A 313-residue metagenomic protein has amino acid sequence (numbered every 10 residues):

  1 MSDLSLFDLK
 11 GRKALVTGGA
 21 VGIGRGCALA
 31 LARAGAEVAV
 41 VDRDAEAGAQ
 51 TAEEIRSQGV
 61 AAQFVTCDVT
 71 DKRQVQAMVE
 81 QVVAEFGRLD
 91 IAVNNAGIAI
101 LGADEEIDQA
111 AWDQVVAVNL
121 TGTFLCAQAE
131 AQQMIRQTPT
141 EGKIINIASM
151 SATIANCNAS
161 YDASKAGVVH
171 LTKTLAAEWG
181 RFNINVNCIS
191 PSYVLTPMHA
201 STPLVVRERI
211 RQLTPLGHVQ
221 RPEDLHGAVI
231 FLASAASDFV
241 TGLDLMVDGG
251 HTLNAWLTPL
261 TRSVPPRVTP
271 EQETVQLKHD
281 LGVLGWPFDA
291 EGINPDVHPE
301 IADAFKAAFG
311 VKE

Functional and structural regions predicted by a protein language model:
S2-S5, T241-E313: Short C-terminal tail/terminal secondary-structure segment of NAD(P)H-dependent dehydrogenase/reductase domains
V93, G180, N185, V240-G242: Short, small/polar-rich loop/turn modules that mediate ligand/substrate recognition or access, typified
A103-D104, D108-V116, H199, I210: Substrate-binding pocket helix/loop in short-chain dehydrogenase/reductase
A127-Q128, K173: A short, exposed helix-loop element centered on a Lys and neighboring polar residues
Q132, A177-R181, D238: Alpha-helical segment proximal to the catalytic Tyr-Lys
I145-G167, T172-R181: Catalytic loop of short-chain dehydrogenase/reductase
H218-V247, T252: C-terminal substrate-recognition "lid" of short-chain dehydrogenase/reductases
